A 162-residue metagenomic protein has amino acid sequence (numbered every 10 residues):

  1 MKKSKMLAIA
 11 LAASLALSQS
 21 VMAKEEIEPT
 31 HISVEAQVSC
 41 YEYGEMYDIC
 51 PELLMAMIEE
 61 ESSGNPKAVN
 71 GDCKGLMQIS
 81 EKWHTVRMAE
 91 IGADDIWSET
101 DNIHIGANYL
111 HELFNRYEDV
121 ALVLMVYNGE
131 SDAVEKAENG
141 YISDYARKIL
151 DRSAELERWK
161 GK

Functional and structural regions predicted by a protein language model:
K2-S39, Y43-Y47, N65, K82-K162: Non-catalytic cell-wall polysaccharide-engagement segments
I49-K74, S80: Secreted/periplasmic proteins that engage bacterial cell-wall peptidoglycan
C73-L76, S143-Y145: Glycine-rich, phosphate-binding/catalytic loops in enzymes
